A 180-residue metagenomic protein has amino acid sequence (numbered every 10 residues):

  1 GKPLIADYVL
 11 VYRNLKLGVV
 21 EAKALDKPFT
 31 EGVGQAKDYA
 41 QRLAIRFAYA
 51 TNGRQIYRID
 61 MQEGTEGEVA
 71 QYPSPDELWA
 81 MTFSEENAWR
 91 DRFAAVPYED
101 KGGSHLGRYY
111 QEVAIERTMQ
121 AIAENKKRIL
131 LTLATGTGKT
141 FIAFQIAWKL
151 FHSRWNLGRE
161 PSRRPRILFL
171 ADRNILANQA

Functional and structural regions predicted by a protein language model:
G1-G18, A22-I167, A171, I175-Q179: ATP-dependent helicase/translocase motor core
